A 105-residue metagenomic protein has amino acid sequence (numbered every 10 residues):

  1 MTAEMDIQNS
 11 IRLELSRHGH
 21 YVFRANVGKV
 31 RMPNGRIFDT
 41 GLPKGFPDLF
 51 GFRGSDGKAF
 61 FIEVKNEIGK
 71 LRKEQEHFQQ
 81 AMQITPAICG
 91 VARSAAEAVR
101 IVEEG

Functional and structural regions predicted by a protein language model:
M1-G105: Catalytic phosphate/metal-binding cores of nucleic-acid and nucleotide-processing enzymes, i.e., regions that mediate
